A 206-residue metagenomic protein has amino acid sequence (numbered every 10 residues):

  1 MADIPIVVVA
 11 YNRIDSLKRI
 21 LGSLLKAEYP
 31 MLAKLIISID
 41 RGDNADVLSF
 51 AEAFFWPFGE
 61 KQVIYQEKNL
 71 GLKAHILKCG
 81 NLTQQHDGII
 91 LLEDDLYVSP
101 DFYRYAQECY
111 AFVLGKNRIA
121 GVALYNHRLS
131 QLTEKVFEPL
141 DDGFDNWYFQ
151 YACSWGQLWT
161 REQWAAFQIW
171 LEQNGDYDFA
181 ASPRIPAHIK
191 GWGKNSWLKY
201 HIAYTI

Functional and structural regions predicted by a protein language model:
V7-V8, I37: Short hydrophobic beta-strand elements that form part of the catalytic alpha/beta core underpinning NDP-sugar/donor
R13-E28: Short, well-formed alpha-helical segments that are part of the catalytic scaffolds of diverse glycosyltransferases
L25-I64: Acidic donor-binding segment of Leloir-type glycosyltransferases
E67-H75: A short, glycine-/small-residue-rich helix N-cap motif at loop->alpha-helix starts within glycosyltransferase
L77-G88: Active-site nucleotide-sugar/metal-binding loop of Leloir-type enzymes
H86-Y97: Short beta-strand-to-loop acidic/aromatic patch adjacent to the donor-nucleotide binding site
D101-D142, E162: Conserved donor NDP-sugar-binding/catalytic core segment of glycosyltransferases
Y151-I206: Catalytic core and acceptor-binding pocket of nucleotide-sugar-dependent glycosyltransferases
